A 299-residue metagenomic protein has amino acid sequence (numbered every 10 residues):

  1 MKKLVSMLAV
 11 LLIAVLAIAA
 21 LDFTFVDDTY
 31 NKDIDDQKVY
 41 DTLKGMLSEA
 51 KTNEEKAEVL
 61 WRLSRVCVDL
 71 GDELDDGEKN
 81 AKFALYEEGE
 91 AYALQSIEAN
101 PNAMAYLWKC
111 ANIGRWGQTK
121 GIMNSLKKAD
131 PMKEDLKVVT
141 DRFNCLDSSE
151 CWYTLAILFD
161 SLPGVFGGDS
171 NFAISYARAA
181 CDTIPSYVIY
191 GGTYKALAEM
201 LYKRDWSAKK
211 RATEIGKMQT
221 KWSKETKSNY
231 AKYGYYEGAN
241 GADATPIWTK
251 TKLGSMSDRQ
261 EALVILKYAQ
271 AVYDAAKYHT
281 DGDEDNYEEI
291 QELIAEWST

Functional and structural regions predicted by a protein language model:
M1-L4: Positively charged n-region of N-terminal signal peptides that target proteins for export
L8-L16: Bacterial N-terminal signal peptides
A20-D28, E54-D76, N100-K120, C145-P163 (+2 more regions): Amphipathic alpha-helical repeat scaffolds of TPR domains
T29-G45, E78-L94, S125-D135, G167-Y176 (+1 more regions): Helix-turn-helix repeat elements of alpha-solenoid scaffolds
Q37-V59, L63-R65, L70-G77, A81-L85 (+1 more regions): Internal amphipathic alpha-helical repeat/solenoid segments
L43-A50, C67, A93, N100 (+4 more regions): Alpha-helical junction/boundary sensor with strong preference for TPR arrays
K127-E134, D169-C181, I215-K232, T251-Y278: TPR/TPR-like (Sel1-like) alpha-helical repeat modules
D160-G164, F172-A180, W206: Solenoidal tandem-repeat scaffolds enriched in leucines and small polar residues
